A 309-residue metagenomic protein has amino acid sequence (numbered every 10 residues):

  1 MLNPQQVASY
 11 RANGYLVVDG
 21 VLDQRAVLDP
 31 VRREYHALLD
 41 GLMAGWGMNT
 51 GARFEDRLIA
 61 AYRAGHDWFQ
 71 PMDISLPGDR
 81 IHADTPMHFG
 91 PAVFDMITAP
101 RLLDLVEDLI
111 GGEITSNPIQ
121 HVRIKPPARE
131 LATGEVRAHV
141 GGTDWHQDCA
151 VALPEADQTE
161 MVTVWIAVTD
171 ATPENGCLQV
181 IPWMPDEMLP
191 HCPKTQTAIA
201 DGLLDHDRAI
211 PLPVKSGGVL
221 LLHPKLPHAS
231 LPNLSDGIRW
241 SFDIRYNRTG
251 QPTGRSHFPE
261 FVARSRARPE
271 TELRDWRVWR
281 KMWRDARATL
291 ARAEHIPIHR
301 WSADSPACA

Functional and structural regions predicted by a protein language model:
M1-A12, D19-W145: Non-heme Fe(II)-dependent double-stranded beta-helix
A8, P127, Q158-M161, T169-A229: Double-stranded beta-helix
L22-Q24, V122-I124, A150, A171-P173 (+3 more regions): Short, solvent-exposed loop/turn segments at secondary-structure junctions
G41-A44, N49, W68, P193-K194 (+2 more regions): Non-heme Fe(II)/2-oxoglutarate
L103-S116, P154-Q158, V168-E174: Secondary-structure boundary elements
N117, N175, G237-S241: Short edge beta-strand segments in beta-sheet-rich domains
D148-P154, D207-A209: Short, P/G- and charge-enriched loop/turn segments at secondary-structure junctions
